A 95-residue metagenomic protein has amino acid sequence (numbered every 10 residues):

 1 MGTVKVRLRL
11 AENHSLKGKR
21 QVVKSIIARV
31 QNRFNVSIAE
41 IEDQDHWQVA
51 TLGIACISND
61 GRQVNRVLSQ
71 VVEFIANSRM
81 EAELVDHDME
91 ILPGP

Functional and structural regions predicted by a protein language model:
M1-S37: N-terminal first-folded block
M1-T3, R33, W47-T51, L84: Short connector loops at helix/strand junctions that flank enzyme active sites, especially segments positioning acidic
V4-L8, L52-I54, H87-M89: A structural signal for short, well-ordered beta-strand segments
K5, H14, R20, E42-D45 (+2 more regions): Solvent-exposed, flexible loop/coil residues
F34-I41, E83-M89: Short beta-strand elements
A39-D60, P93: Short, charge-patterned binding micro-sites
I57-P95: C-terminal structural segments of small proteins and small subunits
